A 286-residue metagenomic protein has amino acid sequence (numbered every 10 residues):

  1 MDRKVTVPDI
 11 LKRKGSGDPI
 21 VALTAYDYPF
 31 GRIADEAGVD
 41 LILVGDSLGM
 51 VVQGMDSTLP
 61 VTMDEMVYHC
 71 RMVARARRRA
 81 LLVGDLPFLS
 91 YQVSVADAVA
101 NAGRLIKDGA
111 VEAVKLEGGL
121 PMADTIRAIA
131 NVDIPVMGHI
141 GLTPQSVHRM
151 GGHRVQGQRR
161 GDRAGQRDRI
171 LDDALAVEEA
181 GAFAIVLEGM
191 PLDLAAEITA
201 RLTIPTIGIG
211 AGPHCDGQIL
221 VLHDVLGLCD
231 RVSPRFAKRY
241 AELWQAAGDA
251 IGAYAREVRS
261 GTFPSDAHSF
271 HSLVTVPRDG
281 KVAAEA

Functional and structural regions predicted by a protein language model:
D2-V274, D279-A286: Alpha/beta enzyme core
